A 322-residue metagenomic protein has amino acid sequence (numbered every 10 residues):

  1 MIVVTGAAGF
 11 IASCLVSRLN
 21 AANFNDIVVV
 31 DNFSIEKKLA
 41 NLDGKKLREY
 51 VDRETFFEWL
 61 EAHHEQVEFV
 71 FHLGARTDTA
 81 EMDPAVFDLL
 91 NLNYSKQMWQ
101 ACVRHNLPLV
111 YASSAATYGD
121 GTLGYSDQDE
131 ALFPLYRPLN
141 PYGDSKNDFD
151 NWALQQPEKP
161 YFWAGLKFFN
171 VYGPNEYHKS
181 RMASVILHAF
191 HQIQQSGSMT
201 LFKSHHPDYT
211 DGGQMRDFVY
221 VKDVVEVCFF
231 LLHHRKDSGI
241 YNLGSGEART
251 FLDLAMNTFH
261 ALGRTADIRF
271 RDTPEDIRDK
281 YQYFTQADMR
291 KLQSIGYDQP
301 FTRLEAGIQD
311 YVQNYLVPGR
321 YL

Functional and structural regions predicted by a protein language model:
I2-A22: N-terminal Rossmann NAD(P)H-binding glycine-rich loop of SDR-like oxidoreductase domains
V29-F56: Glycine-rich phosphate-binding loop and adjoining beta1-alpha1-beta2 segment of Rossmann-like nucleotide-binding folds
G44, R53-L90, G119: NAD(P)H-binding glycine-rich loop region in Rossmannoid oxidoreductase-like domains and their noncatalytic homologs
L89, N93-Q97, R104, T117-G165 (+3 more regions): Catalytic helix-loop patch of NAD(P)-dependent Rossmann-fold dehydrogenases
L123-G124, N151-E226, F230, N257-F259: NAD(P)-dependent short-chain dehydrogenase/reductase
I186-A189, Q195, Q214, V227-I277: Mid/C-terminal beta-alpha module of Rossmann-like enzyme folds, strongest in SDR-family dehydrogenases/epimerases
V221, E275-D298: Conserved C-terminal active-site "lid" loop/helix of NAD(P)H-dependent oxidoreductases that clamps the redox cofactor
R303-L322: Amphipathic terminal alpha-helices
